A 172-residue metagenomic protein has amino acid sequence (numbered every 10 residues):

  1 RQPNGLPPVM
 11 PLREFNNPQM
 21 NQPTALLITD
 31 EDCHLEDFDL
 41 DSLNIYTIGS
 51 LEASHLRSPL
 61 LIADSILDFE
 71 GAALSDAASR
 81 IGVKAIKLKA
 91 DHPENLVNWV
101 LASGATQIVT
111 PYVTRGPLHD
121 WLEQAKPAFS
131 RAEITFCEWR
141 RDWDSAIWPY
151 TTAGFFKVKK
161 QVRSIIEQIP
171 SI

Functional and structural regions predicted by a protein language model:
Q2-I172: Trp/Phe/Arg-rich N-terminal binding region typifying the photolyase-homology
